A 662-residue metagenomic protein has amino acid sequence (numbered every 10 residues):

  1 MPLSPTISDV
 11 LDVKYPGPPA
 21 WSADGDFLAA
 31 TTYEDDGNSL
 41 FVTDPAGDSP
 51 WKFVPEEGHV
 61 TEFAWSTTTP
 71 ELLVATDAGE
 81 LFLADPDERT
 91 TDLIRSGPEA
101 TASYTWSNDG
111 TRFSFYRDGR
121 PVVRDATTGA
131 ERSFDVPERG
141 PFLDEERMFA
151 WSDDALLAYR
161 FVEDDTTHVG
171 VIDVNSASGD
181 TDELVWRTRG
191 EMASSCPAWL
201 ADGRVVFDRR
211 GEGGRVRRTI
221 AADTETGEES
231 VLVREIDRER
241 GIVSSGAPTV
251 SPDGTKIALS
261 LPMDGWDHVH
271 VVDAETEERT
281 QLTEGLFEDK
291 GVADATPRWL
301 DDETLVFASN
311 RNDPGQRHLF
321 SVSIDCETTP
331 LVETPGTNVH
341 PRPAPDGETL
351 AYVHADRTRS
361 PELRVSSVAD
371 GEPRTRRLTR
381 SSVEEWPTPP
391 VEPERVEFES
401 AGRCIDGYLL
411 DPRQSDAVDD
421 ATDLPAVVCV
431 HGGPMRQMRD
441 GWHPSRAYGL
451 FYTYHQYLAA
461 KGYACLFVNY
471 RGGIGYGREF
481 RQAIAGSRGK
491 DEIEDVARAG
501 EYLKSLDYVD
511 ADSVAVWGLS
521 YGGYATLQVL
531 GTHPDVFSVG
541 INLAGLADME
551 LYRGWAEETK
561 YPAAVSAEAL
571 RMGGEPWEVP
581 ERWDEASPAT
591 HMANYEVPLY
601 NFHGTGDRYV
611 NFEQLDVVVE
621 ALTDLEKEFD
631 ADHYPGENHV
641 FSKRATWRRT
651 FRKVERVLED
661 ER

Functional and structural regions predicted by a protein language model:
M1-Y15, T43-H59, A84-A100, R124-E146 (+8 more regions): Multi-bladed beta-propeller domains
I7-F41: Beta-strand-rich domains and repeat architectures in extracellular enzymes and scaffolds, especially beta-propellers
P16-A20, A158-F161, T167-H168, S195-C196 (+9 more regions): Non-catalytic accessory segments flanking enzyme active sites
P19-F27, E62-E71, Y104-R112, Y116 (+5 more regions): Blade-terminus and WD-like Trp-Asp/Gly-His loop motifs, strongest in beta-propeller folds
D36-F41, G79-F82, G119-V123, D165-G170 (+4 more regions): Structural motif
R380-L506, D510-D512, L519, G554: Cap/lid segment of the alpha/beta-hydrolase catalytic domain
F451-Y454, F467-R662: Active-site-proximal cap/loop segments of hydrolase catalytic domains
